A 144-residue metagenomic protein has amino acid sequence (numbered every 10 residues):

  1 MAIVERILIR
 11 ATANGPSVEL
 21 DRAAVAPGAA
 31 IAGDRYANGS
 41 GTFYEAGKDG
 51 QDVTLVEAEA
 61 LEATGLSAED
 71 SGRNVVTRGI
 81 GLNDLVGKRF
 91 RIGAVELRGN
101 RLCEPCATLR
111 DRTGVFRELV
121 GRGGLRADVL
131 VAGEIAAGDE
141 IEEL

Functional and structural regions predicted by a protein language model:
M1-E96, R101-L102, A132-E134, L144: Electropositive, beta-rich accessory/interaction domains or terminal extensions that provide binding surfaces
R35-N38, T108-R112: Membrane-targeting and insertion segments and their boundary/processing signals
T64-N74, L109-G124: Short, basic/aromatic beta-hairpin or loop at an interaction surface
L97-R98, R117-E134, E140-L144: Acidic/glycine-rich phosphate/pyrophosphate-binding loops and surrounding catalytic core that coordinate Mg2+
C103-A107: Well-ordered mid-protein domain cores that form the structural environment of catalytic cofactors
